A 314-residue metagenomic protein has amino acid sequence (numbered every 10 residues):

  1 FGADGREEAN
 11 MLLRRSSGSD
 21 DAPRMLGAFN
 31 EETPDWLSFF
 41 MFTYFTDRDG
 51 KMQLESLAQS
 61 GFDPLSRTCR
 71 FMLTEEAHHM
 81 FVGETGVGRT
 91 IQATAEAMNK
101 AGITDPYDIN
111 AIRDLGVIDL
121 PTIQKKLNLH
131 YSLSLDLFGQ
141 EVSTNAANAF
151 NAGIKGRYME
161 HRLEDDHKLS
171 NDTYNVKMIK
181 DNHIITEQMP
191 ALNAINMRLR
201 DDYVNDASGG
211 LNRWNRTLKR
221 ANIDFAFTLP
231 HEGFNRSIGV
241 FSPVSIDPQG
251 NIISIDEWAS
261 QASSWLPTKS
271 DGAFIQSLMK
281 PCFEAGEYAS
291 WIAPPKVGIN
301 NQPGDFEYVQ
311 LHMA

Functional and structural regions predicted by a protein language model:
G2-R6, T90-M98, F150-A152: Short alpha-helical linear motifs
D4, A9-F42, T104-E141: Acidic/His metal-coordination segments adjacent to aromatic residues that form catalytic metal sites in metalloenzymes
E31-G83: Internal, conserved structured core segments that host functional sites
E55, A77, F81-E84, G88 (+4 more regions): Structural signal for well-ordered, non-membrane alpha-helices
A58-G61, E84-V87, I91-T94, V142-N145 (+1 more regions): Long, hydrophobic, amphipathic alpha-helical segments used as structural scaffolds
S60-L127: Glycine- and acidic-residue-rich phosphate-binding/metal-coordinating active-site segment common to enzymes that handle
N99-A314: Extended, helix-rich structural scaffolds rather than catalytic motifs
